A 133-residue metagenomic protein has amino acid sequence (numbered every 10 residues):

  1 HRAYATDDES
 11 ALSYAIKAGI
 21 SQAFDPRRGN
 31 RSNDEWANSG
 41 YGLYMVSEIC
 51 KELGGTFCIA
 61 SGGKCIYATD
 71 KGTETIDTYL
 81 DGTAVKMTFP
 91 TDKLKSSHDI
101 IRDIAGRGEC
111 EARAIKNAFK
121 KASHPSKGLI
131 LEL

Functional and structural regions predicted by a protein language model:
R2-L133: Flexible, glycine-/charge-rich segments associated with ATP-binding catalytic modules
